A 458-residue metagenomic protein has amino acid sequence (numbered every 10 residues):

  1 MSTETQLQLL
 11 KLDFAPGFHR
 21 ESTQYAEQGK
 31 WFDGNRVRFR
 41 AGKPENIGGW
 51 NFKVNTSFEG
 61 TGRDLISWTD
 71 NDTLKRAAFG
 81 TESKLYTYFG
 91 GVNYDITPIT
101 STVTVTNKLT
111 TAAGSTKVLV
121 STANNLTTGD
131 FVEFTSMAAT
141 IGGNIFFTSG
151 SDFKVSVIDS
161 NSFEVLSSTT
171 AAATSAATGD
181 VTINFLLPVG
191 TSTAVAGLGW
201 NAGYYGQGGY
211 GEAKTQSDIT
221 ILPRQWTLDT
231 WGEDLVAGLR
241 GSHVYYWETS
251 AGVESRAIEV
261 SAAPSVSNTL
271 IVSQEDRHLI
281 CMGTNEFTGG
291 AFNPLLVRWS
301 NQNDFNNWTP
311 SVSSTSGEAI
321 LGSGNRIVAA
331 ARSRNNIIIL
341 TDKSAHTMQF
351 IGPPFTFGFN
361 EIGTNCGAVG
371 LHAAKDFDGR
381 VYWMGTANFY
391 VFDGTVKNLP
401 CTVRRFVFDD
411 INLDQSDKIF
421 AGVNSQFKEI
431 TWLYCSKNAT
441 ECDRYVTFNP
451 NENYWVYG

Functional and structural regions predicted by a protein language model:
M1, T5, A15-P16, E21 (+2 more regions): Small/polar beta-strand repeat architecture
M1-S101, P188-T215, D234, Y246 (+2 more regions): N-terminal beta-propeller domains
N55-G60, E259-A263, A319-G322, E361-C366 (+1 more regions): Surface loop/turn motifs at the tips and blade-to-blade linkers of beta-strand repeat domains
E59-D64, T220-Q225, R326-I327, D417-F420: Signature of short aromatic-glycine-proline-rich micro-motifs recurring in repeat-based ectodomains
N93-I96, A251-A257, N306-S313, P353-F359 (+2 more regions): Beta-strand initiation motifs
D95, S160, E233-E254: Hydrophobic or amphipathic alpha-helical targeting/insertion segments
T135-S136, G238, M282: Residue-level recognition of conserved beta-strand edge/terminus positions
G322-G458: Beta-sheet-dominated scaffold domains
